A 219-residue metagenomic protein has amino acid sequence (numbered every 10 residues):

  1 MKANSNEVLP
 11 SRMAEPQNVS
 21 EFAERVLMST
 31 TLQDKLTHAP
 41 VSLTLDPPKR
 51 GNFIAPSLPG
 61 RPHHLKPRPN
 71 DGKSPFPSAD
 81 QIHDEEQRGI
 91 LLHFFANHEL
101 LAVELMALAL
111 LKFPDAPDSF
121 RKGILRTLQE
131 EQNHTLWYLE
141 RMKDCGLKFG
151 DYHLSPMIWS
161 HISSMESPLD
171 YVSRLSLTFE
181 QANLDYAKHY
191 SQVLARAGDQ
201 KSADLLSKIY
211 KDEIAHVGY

Functional and structural regions predicted by a protein language model:
M1-Y219: Non-heme di-metal
